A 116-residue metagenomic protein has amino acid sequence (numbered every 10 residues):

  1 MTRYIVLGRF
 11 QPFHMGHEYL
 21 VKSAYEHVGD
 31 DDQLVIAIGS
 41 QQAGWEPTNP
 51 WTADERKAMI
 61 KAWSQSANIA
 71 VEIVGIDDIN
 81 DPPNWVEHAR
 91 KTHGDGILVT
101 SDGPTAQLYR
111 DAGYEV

Functional and structural regions predicted by a protein language model:
M1-V116: Nucleotidyltransferase catalytic core that binds NTPs
